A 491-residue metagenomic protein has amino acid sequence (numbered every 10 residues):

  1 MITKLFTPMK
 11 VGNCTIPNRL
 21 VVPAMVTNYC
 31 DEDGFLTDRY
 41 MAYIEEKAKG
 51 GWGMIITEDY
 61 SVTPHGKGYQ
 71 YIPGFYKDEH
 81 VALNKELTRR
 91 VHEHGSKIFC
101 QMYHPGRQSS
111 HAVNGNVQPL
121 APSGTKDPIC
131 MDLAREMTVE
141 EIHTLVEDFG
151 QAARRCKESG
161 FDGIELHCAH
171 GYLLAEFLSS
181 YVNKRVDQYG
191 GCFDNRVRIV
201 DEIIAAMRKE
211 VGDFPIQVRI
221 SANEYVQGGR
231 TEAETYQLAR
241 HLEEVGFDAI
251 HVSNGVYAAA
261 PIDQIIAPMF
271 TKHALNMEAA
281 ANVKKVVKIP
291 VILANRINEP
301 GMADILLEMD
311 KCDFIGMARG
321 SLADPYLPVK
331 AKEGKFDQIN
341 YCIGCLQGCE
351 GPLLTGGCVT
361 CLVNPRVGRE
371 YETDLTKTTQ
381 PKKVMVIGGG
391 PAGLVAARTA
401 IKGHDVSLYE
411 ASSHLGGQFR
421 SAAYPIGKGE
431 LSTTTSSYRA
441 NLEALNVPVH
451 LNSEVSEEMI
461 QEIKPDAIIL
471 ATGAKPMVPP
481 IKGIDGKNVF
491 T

Functional and structural regions predicted by a protein language model:
M1-I387, P391, V395-I401, D405-V406 (+3 more regions): Flavin-dependent oxidoreductase catalytic cores
L20, S453-V455: Residues at the loop-to-beta-strand transition
N298, V455-S456: Adenine-nucleotide cofactor-binding loop residues
P365-K377, A440, H450-L451, E458 (+1 more regions): Glycine-rich dinucleotide-binding loop and its adjacent helix/turn
K382, V386-N452, M477: Beta1-alpha1 glycine-rich phosphate/pyrophosphate-binding loop at the start of Rossmann-like nucleotide-binding domains
Y409, P465-G473: Short hydrophobic core segments
E457-I463: Short amphipathic alpha-helix with an adjacent loop that forms part of the alpha/beta core around
